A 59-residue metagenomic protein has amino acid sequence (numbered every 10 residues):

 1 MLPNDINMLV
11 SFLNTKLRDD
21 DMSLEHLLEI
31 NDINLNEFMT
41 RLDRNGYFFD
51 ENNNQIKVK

Functional and structural regions predicted by a protein language model:
M1-S23: N-terminal acidic leader/helix
M22, V58-K59: Charged low-complexity stretches with an acidic bias
E29-V58: Short, charge-rich amphipathic interface segments used for partner binding and complex assembly
